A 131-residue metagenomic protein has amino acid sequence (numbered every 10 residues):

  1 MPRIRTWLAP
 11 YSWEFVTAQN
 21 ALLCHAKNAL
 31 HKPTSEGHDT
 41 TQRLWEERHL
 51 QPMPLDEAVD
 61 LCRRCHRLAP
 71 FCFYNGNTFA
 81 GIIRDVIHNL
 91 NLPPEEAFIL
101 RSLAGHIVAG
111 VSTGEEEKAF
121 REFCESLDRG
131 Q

Functional and structural regions predicted by a protein language model:
M1-Q131: FIC/Doc superfamily catalytic core
